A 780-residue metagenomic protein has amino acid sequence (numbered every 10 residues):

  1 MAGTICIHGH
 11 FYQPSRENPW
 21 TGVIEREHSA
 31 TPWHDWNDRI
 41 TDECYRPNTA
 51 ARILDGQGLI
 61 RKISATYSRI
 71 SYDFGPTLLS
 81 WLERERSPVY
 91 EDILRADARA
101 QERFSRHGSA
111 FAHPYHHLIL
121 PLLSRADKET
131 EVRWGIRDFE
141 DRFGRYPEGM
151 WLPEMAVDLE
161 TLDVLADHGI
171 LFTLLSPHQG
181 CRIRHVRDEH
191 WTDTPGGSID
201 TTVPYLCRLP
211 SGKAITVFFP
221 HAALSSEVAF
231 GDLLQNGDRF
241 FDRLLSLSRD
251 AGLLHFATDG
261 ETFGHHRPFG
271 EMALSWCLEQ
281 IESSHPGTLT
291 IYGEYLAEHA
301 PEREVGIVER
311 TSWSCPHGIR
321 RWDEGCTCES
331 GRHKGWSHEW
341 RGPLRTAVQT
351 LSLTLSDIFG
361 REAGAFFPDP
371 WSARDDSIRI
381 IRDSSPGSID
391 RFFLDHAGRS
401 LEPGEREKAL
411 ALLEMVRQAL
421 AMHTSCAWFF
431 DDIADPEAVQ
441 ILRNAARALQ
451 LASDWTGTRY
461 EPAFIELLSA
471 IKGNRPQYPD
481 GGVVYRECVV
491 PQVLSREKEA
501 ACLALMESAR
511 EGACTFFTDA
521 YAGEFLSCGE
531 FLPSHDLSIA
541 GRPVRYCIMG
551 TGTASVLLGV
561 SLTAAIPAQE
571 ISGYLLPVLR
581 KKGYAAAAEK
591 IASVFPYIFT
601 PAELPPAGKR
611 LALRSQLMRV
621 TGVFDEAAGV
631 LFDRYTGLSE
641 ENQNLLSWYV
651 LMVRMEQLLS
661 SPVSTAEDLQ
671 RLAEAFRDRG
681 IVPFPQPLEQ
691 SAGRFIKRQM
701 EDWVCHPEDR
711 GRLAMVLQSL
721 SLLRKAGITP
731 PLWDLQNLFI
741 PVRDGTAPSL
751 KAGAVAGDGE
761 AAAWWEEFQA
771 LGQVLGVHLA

Functional and structural regions predicted by a protein language model:
A2-D55, T77, W191-E507, L532 (+3 more regions): Active-site and substrate-binding clefts of carbohydrate-active enzymes
T4-G9, Q13-R125, T130-E131, E148-L152 (+1 more regions): Short, well-structured secondary-structure segments
N48-T49, S64, L82-R86, H178-G180 (+2 more regions): Extended, Lys/Arg-enriched charged tracts that mediate electrostatic binding to polyanionic substrates
E91-F104, G108-S109, R133, R145 (+3 more regions): Acidic, His- and aromatic-enriched active-site or binding-groove loops in soluble protein domains that engage sugars
K128-L152, L245-H255: CE4/NodB-like, metal-dependent polysaccharide N-deacetylase domain that modifies extracellular/periplasmic N-acetylated
E154-T161, G180-R184, A297-A300: Beta-rich nucleic-acid/ligand-interaction surfaces
R510-G573: N-terminal accessory interaction module
V630-A780: Extended alpha-helical scaffold segments
